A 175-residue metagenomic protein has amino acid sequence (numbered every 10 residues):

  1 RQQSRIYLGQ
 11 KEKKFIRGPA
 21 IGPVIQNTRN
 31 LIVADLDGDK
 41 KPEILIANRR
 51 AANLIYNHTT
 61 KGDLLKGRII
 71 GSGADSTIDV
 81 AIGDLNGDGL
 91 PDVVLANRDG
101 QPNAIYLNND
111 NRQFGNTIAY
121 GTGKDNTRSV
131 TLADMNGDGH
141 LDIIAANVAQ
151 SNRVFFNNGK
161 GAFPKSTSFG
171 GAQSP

Functional and structural regions predicted by a protein language model:
R1, I44-N48, V93-N97, I143-N147: Hydrophobic beta-strand segments that make up the repeating blades of beta-propeller and related beta-repeat
Q3-I6, A52-I55, Q101-A104, S151-V154: Structural signal for beta-propeller blades
R5-Q26, Y56-S76, L107-D125, F156-P175: Blade-edge motifs of beta-propeller repeat domains
T28, R50, T77, G100 (+3 more regions): Short coil/loop residues immediately preceding or within conserved phosphate-binding loops of NTP-utilizing enzyme
R29-G38, I78-G87, R128-M135, P175: Beta-propeller blade termini
K40-P42, G89-P91, G139-L141: Glycine-aliphatic tripeptides that mark coil-to-beta-strand junctions in extracellular and membrane proteins
